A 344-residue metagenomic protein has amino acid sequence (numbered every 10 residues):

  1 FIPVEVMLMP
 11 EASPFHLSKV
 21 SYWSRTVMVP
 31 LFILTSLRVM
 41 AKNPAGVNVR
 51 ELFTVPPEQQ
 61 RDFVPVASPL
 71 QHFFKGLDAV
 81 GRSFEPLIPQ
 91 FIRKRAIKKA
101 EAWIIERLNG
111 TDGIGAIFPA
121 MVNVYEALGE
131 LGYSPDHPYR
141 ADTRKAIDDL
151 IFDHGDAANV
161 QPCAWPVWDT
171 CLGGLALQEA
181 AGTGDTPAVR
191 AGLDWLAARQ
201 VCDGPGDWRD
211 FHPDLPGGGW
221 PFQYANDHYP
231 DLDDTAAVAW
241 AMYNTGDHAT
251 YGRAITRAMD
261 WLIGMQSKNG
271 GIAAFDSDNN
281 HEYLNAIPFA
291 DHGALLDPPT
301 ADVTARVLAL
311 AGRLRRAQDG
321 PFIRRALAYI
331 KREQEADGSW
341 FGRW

Functional and structural regions predicted by a protein language model:
F1-W344: Preference for long, amphipathic alpha-helical scaffolds in soluble/luminal domains and all-alpha bundles
